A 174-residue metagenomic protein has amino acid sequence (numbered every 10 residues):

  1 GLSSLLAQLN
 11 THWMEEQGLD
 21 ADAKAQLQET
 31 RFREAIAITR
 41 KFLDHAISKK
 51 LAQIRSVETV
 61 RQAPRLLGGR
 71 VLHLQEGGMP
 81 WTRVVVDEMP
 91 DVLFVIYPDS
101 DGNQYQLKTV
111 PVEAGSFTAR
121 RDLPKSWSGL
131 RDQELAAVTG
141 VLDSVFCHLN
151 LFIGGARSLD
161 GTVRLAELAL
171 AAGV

Functional and structural regions predicted by a protein language model:
L2-V174: C-terminal accessory domains and tails appended to enzymatic cores
